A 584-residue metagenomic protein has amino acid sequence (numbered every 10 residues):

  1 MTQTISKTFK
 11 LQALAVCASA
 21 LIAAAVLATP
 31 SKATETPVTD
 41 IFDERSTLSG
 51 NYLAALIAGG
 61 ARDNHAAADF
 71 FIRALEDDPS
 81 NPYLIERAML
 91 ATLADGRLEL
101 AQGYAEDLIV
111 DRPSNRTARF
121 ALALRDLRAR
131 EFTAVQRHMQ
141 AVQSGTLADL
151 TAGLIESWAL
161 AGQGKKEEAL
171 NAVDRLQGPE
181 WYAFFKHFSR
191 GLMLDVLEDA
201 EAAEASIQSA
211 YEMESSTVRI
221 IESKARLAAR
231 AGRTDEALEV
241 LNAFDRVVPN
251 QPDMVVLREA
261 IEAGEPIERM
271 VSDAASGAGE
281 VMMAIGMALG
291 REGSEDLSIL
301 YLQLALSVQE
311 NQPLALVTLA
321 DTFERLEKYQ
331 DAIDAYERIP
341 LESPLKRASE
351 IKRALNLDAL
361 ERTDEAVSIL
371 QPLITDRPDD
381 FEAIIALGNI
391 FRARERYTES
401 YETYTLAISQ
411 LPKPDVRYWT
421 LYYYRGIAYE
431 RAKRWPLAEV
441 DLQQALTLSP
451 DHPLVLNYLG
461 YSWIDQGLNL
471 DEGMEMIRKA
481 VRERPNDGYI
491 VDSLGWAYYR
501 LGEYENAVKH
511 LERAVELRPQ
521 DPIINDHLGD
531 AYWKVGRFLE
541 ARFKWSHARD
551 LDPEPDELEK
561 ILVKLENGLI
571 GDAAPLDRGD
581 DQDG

Functional and structural regions predicted by a protein language model:
L27-A88, A94-G103, P113, T117 (+4 more regions): N-terminal leader/linker segments that initiate helical-solenoid repeat arrays
D43, D77, V110-R112, S144-G145 (+11 more regions): Structural marker of alpha-solenoid helical repeat scaffolds
L56, L90, L124, W158 (+11 more regions): Residue-level recognition of tetratricopeptide repeat
A61, D95, A129, Q163 (+10 more regions): Structural motif corresponding to the intra-repeat A-B loop/turn of tetratricopeptide repeats
R87-A88, A121, I155, S189 (+12 more regions): Canonical tetratricopeptide repeat
